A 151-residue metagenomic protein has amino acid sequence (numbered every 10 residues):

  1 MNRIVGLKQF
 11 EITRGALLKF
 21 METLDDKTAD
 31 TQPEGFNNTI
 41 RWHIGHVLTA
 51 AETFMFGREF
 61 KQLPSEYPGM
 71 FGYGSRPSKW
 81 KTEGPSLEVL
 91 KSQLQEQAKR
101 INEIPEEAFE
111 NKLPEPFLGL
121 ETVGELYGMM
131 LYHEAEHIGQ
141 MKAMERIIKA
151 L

Functional and structural regions predicted by a protein language model:
M1-I4: N-terminal export signals and maturation junctions of secreted/periplasmic proteins
L7-E11, L18, T28-G74, E115-L151: Short, contiguous alpha-helical
G15-F20, Q97: Amphipathic alpha-helical packing segments from all-alpha helical-bundle domains
T23, H43-H46, I104: Conserved catalytic core of Hanks-type protein kinase domains
P77-P114, E125-M130: Acidic/histidine-rich alpha-helical segments that form the ligand environment of transition-metal centers
